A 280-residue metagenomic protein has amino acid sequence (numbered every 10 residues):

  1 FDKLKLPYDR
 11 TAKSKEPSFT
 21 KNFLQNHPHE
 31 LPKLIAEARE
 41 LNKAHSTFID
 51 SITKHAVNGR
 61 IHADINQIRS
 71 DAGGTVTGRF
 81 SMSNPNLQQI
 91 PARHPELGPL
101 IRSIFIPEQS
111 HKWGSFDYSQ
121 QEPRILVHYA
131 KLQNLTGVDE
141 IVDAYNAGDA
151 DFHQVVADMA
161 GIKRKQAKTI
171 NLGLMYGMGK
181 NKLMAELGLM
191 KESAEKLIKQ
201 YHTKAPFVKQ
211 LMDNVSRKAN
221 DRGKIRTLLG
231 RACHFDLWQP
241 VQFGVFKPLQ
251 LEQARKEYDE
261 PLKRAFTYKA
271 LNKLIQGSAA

Functional and structural regions predicted by a protein language model:
F1-A280: Conserved catalytic core of nucleotide polymerization and phosphodiester-bond processing enzymes
